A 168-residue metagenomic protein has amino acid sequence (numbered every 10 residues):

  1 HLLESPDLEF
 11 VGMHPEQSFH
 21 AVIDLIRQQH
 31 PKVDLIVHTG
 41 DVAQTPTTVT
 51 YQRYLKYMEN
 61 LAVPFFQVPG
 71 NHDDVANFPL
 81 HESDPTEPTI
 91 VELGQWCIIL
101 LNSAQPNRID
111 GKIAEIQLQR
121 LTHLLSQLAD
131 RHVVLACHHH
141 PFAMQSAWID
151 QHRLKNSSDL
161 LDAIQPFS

Functional and structural regions predicted by a protein language model:
H1-R53, M144: N-terminal active-site segment of His-dependent metallophosphoesterases
H1-S18, D74-P85, N107-E115: Acidic/histidine-rich helix-loop elements that form or flank divalent-metal/phosphate-binding sites at the catalytic
H1-S5, Q95-Q105, V134-H138: Active-site-proximal beta-strand elements of phosphoester/diester hydrolases
V22-L35, G111-S168: His/acidic metal-ligating clusters that form di-metal
H38-E59, D74-T86, G111, S146-D150: Metal-dependent catalytic neighborhoods of phosphoester/phosphodiester hydrolases
G40-D41, G70-N71, H138: Active-site glycine-centered loops adjacent to acidic/histidine catalytic or metal-binding residues that shape
F65-V75: A short, structured active-site edge motif that brings together acidic residues
I90-L100, L125-H132: Beta-strand-turn-beta hairpins that frame and shape the catalytic cleft of phosphate-ester-processing enzymes
